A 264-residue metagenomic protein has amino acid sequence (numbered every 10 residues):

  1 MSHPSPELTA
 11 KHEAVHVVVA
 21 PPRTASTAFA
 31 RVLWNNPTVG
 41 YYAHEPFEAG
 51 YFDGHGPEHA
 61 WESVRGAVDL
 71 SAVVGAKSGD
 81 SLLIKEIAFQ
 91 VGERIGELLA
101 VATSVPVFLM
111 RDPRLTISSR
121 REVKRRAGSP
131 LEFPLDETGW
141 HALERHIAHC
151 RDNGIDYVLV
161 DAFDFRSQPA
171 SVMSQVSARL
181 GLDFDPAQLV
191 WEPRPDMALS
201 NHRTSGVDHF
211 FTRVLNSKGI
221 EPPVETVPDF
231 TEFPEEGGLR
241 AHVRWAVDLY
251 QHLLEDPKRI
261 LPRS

Functional and structural regions predicted by a protein language model:
M1-S78: PAPS-dependent sulfotransferase catalytic core
S2-T9, P186-S264: PAPS-dependent sulfotransferases, especially Golgi type II membrane carbohydrate sulfotransferases
V15, S81, V105-V107: Structural motif
V17-V18, L82-I84, V158-D161: Short catalytic-loop micro-motif centered on adjacent basic/acidic residues
N36-V39, R179-D183, S217: Phosphate/oxyanion-binding loops and surfaces in catalytic or ligand/nucleic-acid-binding neighborhoods
E62-D69, P130-L135, S205-L215: A polyampholytic, Gly/Pro-enriched intrinsically disordered region
V73-I95: Glycine-rich phosphate-binding loop used to anchor ATP phosphates in small-molecule kinases, encompassing both
A88-A187, D208: PAPS-dependent sulfotransferase catalytic domain
